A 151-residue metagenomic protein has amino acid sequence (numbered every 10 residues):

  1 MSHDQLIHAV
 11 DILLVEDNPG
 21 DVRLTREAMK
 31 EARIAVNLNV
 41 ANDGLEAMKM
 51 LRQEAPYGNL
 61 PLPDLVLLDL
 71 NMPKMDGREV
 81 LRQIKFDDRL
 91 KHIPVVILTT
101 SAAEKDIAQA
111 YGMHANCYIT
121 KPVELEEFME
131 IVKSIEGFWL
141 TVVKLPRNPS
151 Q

Functional and structural regions predicted by a protein language model:
M1-L13, P19-N39, L45-M48, R52 (+2 more regions): Non-catalytic signal-transmission and effector/linker regions of two-component phosphorelay proteins
N18, R89, S101-K105: Negatively charged, flexible loop motifs adjacent to catalytic sites in prokaryotic signal transduction proteins
N42, K74-M75, I84: Hydrophobic residue at a beta-alpha junction that N-caps the helix immediately following a catalytic beta-strand/loop
L70-M72: Receiver (REC) domain active-site loop signature in two-component systems and cognate sites in sensor histidine kinases
N116: Short, glycine/charged-rich "phosphate-handling" switch motifs in NTP-dependent and phosphotransfer domains
K121: A Lys-centered signature of the CheY-like receiver
